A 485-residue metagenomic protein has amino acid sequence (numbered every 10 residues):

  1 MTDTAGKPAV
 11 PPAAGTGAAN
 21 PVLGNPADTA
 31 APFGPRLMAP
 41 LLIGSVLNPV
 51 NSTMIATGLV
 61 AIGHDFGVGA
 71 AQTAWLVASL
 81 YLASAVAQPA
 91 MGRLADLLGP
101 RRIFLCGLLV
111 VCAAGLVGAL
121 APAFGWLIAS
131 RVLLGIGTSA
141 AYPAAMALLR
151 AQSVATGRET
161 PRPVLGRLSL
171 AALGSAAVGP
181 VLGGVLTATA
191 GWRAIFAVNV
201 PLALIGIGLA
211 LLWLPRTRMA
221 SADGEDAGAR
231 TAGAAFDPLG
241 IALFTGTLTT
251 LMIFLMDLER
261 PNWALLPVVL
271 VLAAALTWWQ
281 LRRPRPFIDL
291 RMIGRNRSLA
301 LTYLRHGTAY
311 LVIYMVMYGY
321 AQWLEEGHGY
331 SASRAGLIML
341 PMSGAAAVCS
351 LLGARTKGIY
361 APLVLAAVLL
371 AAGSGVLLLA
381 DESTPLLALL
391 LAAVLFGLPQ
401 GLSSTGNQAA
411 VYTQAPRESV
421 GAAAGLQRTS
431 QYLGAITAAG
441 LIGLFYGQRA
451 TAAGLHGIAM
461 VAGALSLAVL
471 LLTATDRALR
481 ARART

Functional and structural regions predicted by a protein language model:
M1-V50: Cytosolic juxtamembrane N-terminal segment immediately preceding the first transmembrane helix of multi-pass
F33-L59, V68-A70, A74-S79, V86-G92 (+6 more regions): 12-transmembrane solute porter fold
D96-A234: Helix-loop-helix hairpins in multi-pass membrane proteins, especially solute transporters
L109-C112, A242-L248, V368: Alpha-helical transmembrane segments
L116-V117, V185, T249, I253 (+2 more regions): Alpha-helical transmembrane segments of multipass membrane proteins
F124, G191, L255-R260, R355 (+1 more regions): Membrane-interface helix caps and helix-loop-helix hairpins in membrane proteins
G166, G174, A188-R305, V312: Hydrophobic transmembrane-helix bundles of small-molecule transporters
A172-G184, L248, Y318, A435-G443: Glycine/proline-centered helix-kink
